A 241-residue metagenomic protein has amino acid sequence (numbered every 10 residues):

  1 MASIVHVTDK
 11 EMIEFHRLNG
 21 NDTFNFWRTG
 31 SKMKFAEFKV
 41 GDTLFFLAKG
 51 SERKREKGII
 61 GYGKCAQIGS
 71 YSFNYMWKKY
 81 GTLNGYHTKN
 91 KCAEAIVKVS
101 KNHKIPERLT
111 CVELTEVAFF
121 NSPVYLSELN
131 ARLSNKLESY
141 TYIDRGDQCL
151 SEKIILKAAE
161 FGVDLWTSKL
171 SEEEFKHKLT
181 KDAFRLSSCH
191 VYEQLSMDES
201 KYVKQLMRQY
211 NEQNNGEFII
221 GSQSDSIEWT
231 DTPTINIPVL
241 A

Functional and structural regions predicted by a protein language model:
M1-V40, A48, E52-R53, A118-F119 (+2 more regions): Compositionally biased, charged N-terminal/linker segments
V5, V112-V117, S226-T230: Short beta-strand element of the conserved SAM-dependent methyltransferase core
E37-K39, P106, W229-P233: Flexible, charged surface loops at secondary-structure boundaries
K54-I60, T234: Short, mixed charged/polar active-site loops that provide acid/base catalysis or chelate metal/phosphate cofactors
G58-I60, K64-R145: Aromatic- and Lys/Arg-enriched surface recognition patch
D144-T167: Signature of lipid phosphatidyltransferase scaffolds
Q205-L240: Active-site metal-binding core of divalent-cation-utilizing nuclease and nuclease-like domains
